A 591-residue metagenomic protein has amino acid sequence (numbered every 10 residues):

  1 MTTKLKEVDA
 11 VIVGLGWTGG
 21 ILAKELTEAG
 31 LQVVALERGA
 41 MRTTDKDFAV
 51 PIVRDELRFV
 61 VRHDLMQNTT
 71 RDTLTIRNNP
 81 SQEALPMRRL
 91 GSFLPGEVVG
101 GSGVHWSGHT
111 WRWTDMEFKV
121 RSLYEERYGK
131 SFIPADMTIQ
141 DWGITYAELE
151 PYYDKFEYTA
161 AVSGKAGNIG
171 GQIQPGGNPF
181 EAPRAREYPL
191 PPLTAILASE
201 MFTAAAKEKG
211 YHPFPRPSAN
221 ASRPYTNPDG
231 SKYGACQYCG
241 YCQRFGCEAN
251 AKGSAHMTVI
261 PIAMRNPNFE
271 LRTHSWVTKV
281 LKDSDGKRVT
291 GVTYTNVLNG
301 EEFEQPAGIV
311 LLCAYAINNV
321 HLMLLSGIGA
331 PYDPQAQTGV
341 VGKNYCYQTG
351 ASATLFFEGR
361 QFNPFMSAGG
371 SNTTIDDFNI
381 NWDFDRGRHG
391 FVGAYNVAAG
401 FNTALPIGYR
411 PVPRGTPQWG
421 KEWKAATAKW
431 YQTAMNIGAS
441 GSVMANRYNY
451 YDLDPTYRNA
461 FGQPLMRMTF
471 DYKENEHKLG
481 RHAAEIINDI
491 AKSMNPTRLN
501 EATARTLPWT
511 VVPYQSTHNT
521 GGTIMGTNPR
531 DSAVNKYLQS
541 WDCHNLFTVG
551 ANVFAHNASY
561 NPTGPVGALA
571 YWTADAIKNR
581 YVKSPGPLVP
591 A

Functional and structural regions predicted by a protein language model:
K4-T18: Beta1/beta-strand and adjacent pyrophosphate-binding region of the FAD-binding site in flavoprotein oxidoreductases
A10-I12, V33, L546: Conserved hydrophobic helix-helix packing surfaces used for dimerization/oligomerization
E25-E28, Q32-V34, G39-E56, N266 (+7 more regions): Glycine-rich loop(s) and the adjacent beta-strand/alpha-helix scaffold that form part
A40-L65, G96-S107: Conserved N-terminal glycine-rich FAD pyrophosphate-binding loop of Rossmann-like flavoproteins
T44-D47, S163-R184, T497-W509, K583-A591: Short, glycine/acidic-rich hinge or "gate" loops at secondary-structure transitions that mediate conformational
F59-V61, Q67-L74, A84-S92, E97 (+5 more regions): Conserved redox-cofactor binding core of oxidoreductases
N78-E83, M87-W106, T110-R121, E125-E126 (+7 more regions): FAD cofactor-binding and catalytic pocket of flavoenzymes
P215-S222, Y238-C239, T278-L281, Q432-V443 (+2 more regions): A glycine-rich dinucleotide-binding beta-alpha-beta segment and adjacent secondary-structure elements that constitute
